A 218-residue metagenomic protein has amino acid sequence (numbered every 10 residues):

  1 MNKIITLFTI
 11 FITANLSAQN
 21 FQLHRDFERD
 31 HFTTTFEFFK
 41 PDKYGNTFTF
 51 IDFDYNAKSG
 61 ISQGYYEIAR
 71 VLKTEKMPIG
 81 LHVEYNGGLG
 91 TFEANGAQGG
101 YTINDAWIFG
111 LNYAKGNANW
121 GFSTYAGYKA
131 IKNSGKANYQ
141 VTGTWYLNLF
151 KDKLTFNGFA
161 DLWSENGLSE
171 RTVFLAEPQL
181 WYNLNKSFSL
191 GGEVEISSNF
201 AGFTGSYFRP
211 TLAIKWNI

Functional and structural regions predicted by a protein language model:
M1-N20: Bacterial Sec-dependent N-terminal signal peptides
A18-A57: Short glycine/proline- and aromatic-enriched beta-strand/turn motifs that initiate or cap beta-hairpins
L23-R25, T49-F53, V83-G87, T124-Y128 (+2 more regions): Transmembrane beta-barrel strands of outer-membrane/channel proteins
D30-T34, S62-Y66, Y101-W107, G135-V141 (+2 more regions): Residues that define the transmembrane beta-barrel architecture of outer-membrane proteins
F36-K40, I68-L72, W107-K115, A126-Y128 (+3 more regions): Residues on the lipid-exposed face of transmembrane beta-strands in outer-membrane beta-barrel proteins
Y44-T49, T74-L81, G116-S123, L147-F156 (+1 more regions): Repeated loop/turn-to-beta-strand initiation elements of outer-membrane beta-barrel proteins
G60-G110: Hydrophobic/aromatic-rich structural module bridging two neighboring secondary-structure elements via a short loop
G127-S189, E193-F200, S206, W216-I218: Outer-membrane beta-barrel transmembrane domain signature
